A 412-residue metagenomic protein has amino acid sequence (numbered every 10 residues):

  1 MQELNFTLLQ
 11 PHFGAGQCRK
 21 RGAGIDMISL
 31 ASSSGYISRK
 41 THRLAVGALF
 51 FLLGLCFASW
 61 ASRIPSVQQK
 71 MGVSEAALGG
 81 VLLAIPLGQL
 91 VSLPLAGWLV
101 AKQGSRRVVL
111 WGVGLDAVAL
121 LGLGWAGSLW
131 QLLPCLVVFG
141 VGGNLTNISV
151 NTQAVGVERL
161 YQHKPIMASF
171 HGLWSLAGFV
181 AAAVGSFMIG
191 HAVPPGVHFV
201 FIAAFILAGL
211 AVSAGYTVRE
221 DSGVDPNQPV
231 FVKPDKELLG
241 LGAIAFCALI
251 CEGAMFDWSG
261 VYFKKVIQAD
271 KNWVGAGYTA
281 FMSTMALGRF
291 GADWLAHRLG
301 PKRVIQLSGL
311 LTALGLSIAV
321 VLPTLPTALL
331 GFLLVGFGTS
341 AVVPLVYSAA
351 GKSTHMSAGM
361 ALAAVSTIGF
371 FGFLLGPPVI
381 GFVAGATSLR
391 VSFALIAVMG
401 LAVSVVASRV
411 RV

Functional and structural regions predicted by a protein language model:
R39-R63, V137, D235-C251, L333: Pair of pore-lining "gating" transmembrane helices in MFS-fold secondary transporters
S62-A76, D257-N272: Short amphipathic helix-loop junctions that connect adjacent transmembrane helices in Major Facilitator Superfamily/SLC
V67-Q68, L99-V100, F187-A192, K264 (+3 more regions): Interfacial helix-cap and linker-helix signal at transmembrane-aqueous boundaries of multi-pass secondary transporters
G72, G104, W125-W130, L322-P323: Helix-breaking motifs and short loop linkers at transmembrane-helix boundaries and internal kinks in secondary membrane
S92-G104, R289-G300, A384: Helix-to-loop junctions at the C-terminal end of transmembrane segments in multipass secondary transporters
R106-V109, I305: Primarily marks hydrophobic transmembrane alpha-helices of the MFS/SLC 12-helix fold
F139-G172: Cytoplasmic helix-loop-helix junction between adjacent transmembrane helices in 12-TM secondary transporters
V197-A214, F393-S408: Symmetry-related core transmembrane helices of the 12-TM Major Facilitator Superfamily/SLC fold
